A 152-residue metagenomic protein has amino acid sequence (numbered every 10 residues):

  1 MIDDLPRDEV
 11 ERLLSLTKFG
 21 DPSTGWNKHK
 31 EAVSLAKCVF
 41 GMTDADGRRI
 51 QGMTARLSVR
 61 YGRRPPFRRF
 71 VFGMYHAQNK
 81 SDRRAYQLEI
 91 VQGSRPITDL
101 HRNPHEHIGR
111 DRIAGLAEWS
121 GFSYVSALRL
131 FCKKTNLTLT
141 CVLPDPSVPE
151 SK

Functional and structural regions predicted by a protein language model:
M1-I50: Charge-rich, low-complexity N-terminal segments
R7, S23, H105-I108, D145: Generic low-complexity segments that are intrinsically disordered, proline-rich and/or Lys/Arg-biased
R7-E11, T17, T24, V59 (+3 more regions): Intrinsically disordered, low-complexity segments enriched in small/polar residues
L16, D21, K37, T43 (+6 more regions): Compositionally biased, low-complexity repeat tracts
E31-R83: Amphipathic, interaction-prone secondary-structure segments
F70-F122, A127: An exposed acidic His-Trp-rich patch
D111-K152: Acidic, proline/glycine-rich low-complexity IDRs
